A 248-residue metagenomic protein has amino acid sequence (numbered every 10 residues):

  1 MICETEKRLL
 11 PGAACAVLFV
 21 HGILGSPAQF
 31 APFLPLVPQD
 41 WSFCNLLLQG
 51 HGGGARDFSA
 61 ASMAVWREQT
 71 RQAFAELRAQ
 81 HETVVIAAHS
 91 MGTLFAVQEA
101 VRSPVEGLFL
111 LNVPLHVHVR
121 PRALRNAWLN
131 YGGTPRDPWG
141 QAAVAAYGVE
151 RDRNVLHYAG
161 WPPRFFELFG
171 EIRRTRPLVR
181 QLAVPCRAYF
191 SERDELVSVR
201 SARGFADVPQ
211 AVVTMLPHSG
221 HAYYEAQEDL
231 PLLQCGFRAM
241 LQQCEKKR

Functional and structural regions predicted by a protein language model:
L24-L34: The serine-hydrolase catalytic nucleophile loop
P27, E195-S201: Conserved alpha/beta-hydrolase "acid-adjacent" motif
P38-A55: Conserved alpha/beta-hydrolase
A88-A96: Gly/Ala-rich beta-loop-alpha elbow adjacent to hydrolase catalytic centers
F109-V119: Active-site nucleophile loop of the alpha/beta-hydrolase fold
W161-V179: Active-site nucleophile elbow and catalytic-triad environment of alpha/beta-hydrolase enzymes
Q181-L182, A188-F190, D194: Short beta-strand/loop motif that positions the catalytic acidic residue of the alpha/beta-hydrolase fold
S219-L232: Catalytic histidine-centered segment of alpha/beta-hydrolase-like enzymes
